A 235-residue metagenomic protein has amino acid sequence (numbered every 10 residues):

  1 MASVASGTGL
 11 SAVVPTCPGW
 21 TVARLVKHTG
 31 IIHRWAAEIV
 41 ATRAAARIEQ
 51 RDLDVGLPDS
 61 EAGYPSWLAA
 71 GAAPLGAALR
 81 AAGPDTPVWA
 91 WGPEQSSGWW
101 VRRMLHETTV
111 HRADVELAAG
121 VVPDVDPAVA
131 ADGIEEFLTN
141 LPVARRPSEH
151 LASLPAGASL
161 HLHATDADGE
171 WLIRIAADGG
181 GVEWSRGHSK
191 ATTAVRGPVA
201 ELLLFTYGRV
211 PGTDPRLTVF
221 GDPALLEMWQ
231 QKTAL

Functional and structural regions predicted by a protein language model:
M1-G7: First transmembrane helix
G7-I48, G92-S148, L202: Short, contiguous alpha-helical
R47-V101: Hydrophobic/aromatic-rich structural module bridging two neighboring secondary-structure elements via a short loop
Q50-G63, V129-V143, D222-A234: Short, mixed-charge aromatic SLiMs
F137-I175: A glycine-rich beta-turn/hairpin centered on an aromatic-Pro dipeptide
H163-A200: Acidic/His-leaning functional-site neighborhoods
H188-L235: C-terminal interaction segments
